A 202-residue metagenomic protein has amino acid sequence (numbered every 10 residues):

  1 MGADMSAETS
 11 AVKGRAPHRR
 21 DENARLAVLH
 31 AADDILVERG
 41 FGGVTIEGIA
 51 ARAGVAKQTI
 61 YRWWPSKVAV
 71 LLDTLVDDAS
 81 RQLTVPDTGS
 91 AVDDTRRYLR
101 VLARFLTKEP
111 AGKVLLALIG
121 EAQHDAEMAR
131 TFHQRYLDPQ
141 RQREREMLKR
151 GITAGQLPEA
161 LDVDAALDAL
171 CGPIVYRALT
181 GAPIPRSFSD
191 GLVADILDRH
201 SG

Functional and structural regions predicted by a protein language model:
M1-R15, R97, D138, E146-T153 (+3 more regions): C-terminal peripheral helix-coil segments that are non-catalytic and often amphipathic
M1-R52, W63, A69: Basic, helix-initiating cap at the start of DNA-binding domains
W63-W64, F132, Y136, C171 (+1 more regions): Tryptophan-centric aromatic hotspots in well-structured domains and transmembrane helices
A69, T74-L75, T107-T131: Amphipathic alpha-helical segments used for helix-helix packing
L75-R81: Short, basic, alpha-helical segments at the C-terminal edge of helix-turn-helix-like DNA-binding modules
L83-L115, A166: Hydrophobic alpha-helical connector segments
E109, K113, E127-T153: Amphipathic alpha-helical packing segments from all-alpha helical-bundle domains
